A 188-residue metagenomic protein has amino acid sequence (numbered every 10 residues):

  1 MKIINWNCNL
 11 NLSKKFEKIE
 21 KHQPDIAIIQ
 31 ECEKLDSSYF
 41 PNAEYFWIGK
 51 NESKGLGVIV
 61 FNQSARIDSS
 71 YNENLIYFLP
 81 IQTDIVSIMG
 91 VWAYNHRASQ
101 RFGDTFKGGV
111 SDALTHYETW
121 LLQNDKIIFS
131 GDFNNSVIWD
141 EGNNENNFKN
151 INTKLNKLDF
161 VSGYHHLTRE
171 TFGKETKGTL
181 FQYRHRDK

Functional and structural regions predicted by a protein language model:
M1-P41, L56: N-terminal, active-site-proximal structural segment of metallo-dependent hydrolase catalytic domains
N9, C32-E33, W92-Y94, F133-S136 (+1 more regions): Catalytic metal-binding/acid-base residues of hydrolase active sites
L12-K14, L35-S38, H96-S99, S136-D140 (+1 more regions): Short catalytic/ligand-binding loop motif for oxyanion handling, primarily in non-cytosolic enzymes, centered on
E20-H22, A43-F46, N144-F148: Glycine-rich, phosphate-binding/catalytic loops in enzymes
I26, G109-K188: Metal-dependent phosphoesterases centered on the DNase I-like endonuclease/exonuclease/phosphatase
Q30-A98: Structured beta-strand-rich core segments of catalytic domains in phosphoester-bond hydrolases
A98-F106: Acidic/histidine-rich helix-loop elements that form or flank divalent-metal/phosphate-binding sites at the catalytic
